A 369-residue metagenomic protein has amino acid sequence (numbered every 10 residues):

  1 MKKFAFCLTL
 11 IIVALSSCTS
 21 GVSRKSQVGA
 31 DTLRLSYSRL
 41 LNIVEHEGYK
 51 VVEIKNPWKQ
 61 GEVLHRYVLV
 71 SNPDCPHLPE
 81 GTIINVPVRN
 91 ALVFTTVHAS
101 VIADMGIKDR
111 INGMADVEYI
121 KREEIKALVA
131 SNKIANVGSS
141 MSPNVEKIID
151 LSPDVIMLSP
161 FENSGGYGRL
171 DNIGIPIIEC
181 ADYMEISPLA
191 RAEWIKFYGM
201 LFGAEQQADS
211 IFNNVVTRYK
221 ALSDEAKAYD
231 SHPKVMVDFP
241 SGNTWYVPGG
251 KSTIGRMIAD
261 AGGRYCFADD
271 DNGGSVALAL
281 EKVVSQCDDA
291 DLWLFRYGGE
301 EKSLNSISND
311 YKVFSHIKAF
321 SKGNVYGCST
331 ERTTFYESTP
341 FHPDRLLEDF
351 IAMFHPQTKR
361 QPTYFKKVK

Functional and structural regions predicted by a protein language model:
M1-K25, F350: Bacterial Sec-dependent N-terminal signal peptides
C18-A99, Q207-M236, S321, T334 (+2 more regions): Bacterial Sec-exported substrate-binding components of ABC uptake systems
W58-I149, V155-P160: A short, structured surface patch at a secondary-structure boundary
G81, V86-N90, V101, K133-S139 (+6 more regions): Second-shell loop/turn segments in exported
L92-V93, R110-M114, V155-S159, I177-C180 (+4 more regions): Structural recognition of the beta-strand scaffold that forms the well-ordered cores of secreted hydrolase catalytic
T95, L189-N214, F295-K369: Structured C-terminal subdomain patch of bacterial secreted/periplasmic proteins
H98, M114-E124, G165, A181-K196 (+1 more regions): Extracytoplasmic ligand-binding site segments that recognize negatively charged/polar headgroups
T217-N305: Flexible, glycine-rich surface segments
